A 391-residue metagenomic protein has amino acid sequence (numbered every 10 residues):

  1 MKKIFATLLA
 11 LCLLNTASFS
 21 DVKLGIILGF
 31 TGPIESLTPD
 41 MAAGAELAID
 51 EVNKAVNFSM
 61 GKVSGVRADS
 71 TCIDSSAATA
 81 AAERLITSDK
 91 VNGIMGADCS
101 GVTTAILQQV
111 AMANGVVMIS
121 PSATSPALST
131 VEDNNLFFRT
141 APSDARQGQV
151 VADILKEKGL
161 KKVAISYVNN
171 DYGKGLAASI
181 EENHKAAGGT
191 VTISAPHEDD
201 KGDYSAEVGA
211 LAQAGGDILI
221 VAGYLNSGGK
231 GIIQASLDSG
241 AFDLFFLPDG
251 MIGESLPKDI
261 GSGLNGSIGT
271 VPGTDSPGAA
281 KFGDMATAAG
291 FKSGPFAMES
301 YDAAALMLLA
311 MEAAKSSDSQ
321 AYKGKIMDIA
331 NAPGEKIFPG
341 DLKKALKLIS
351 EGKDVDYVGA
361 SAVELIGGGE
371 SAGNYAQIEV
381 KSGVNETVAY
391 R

Functional and structural regions predicted by a protein language model:
I4-L8, F19-R391: Extracytosolic ligand-binding ectodomains
L13-F19: N-terminal signal peptide c-region/cleavage motif recognized by signal peptidases
